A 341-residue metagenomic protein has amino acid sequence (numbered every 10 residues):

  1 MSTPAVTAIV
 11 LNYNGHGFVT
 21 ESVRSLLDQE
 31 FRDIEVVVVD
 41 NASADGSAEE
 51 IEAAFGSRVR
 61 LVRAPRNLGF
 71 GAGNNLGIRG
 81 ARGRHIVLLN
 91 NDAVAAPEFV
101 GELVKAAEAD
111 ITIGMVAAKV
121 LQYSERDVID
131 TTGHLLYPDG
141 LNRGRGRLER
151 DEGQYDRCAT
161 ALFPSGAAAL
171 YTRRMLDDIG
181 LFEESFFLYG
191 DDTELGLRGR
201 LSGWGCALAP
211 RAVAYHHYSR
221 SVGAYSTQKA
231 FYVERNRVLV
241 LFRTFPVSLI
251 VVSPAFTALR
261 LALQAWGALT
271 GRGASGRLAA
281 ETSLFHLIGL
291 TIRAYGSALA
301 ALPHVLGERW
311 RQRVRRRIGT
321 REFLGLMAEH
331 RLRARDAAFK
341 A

Functional and structural regions predicted by a protein language model:
N14, L26, N41-G46, A54 (+1 more regions): Conserved short acidic donor-positioning loop in nucleotide-sugar-dependent glycosyltransferases
R24-D33: Short, acidic, metal-binding catalytic loop of nucleotide-sugar glycosyltransferases
A64-A81, N91, E102: Glycine-rich, basic loop-to-helix element that forms the pyrophosphate-binding segment of sugar-nucleotide handling
I86: Short aromatic/hydrophobic "clamp" motif used to bind/position activated sugar donors
V94-Y137, L141: Conserved donor NDP-sugar-binding/catalytic core segment of glycosyltransferases
V128-I129, P138-R143, E149-R174, T193-E194 (+1 more regions): A recurrent flexible, glycine/aromatic-enriched loop bordering the glycosyltransferase active site that acts as
L162-V213: A short, conserved alpha-helix in the catalytic core of glycosyltransferases
S202, C206-G307, R321-L324, E329: Active-site-adjacent helix/loop segment of glycosyltransferases that harbors family-specific signature motifs
